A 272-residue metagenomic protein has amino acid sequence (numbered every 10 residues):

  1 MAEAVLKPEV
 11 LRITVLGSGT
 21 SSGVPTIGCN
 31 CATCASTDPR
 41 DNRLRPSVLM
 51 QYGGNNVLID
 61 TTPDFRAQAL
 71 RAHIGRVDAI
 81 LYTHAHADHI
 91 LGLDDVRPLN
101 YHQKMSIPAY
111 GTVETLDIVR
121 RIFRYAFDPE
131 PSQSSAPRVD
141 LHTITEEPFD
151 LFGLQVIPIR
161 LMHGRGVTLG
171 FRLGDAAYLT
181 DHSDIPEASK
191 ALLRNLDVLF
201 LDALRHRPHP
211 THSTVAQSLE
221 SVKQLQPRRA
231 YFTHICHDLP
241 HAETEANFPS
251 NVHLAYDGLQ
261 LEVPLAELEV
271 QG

Functional and structural regions predicted by a protein language model:
A2-L179, E245-Q271: Binuclear metal-dependent hydrolase catalytic cores
D184-L268: Cap/insert and terminal regions of metallo-dependent hydrolase folds
